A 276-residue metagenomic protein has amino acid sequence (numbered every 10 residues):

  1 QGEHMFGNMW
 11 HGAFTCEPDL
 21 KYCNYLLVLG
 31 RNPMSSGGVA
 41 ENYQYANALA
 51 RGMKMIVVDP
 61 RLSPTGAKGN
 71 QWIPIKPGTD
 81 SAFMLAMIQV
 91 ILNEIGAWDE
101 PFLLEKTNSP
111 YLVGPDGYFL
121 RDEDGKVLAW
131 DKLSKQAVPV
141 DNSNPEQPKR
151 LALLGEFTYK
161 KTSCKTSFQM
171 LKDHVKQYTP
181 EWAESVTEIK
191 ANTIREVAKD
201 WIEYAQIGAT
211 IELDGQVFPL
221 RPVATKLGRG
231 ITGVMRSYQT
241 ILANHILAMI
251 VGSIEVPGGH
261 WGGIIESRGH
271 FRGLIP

Functional and structural regions predicted by a protein language model:
Q1-Y22, W261: Anionic-ligand anchoring segments at beta-strand to alpha-helix junctions in alpha/beta enzyme folds, i.e., glycine
G2, L26-P33: Short, basic, glycine/proline-bearing loop/turn elements
L26, M55, W72-P74: Short, well-ordered beta-strand core segments
N32-Y43: Glycine/threonine-rich flexible loop motifs
N47-K54: A short helix->loop->beta-strand "cap" motif at the edges of active sites that frequently abuts
V58-P64: Short, polar loop motifs at secondary-structure junctions
G66-A67, Q71-V217: Long, well-ordered, tryptophan-enriched scaffold segments
V175, E181, V197-P276: A glycine-rich, hydrophobic/aromatic-adjacent loop/helix-cap motif
